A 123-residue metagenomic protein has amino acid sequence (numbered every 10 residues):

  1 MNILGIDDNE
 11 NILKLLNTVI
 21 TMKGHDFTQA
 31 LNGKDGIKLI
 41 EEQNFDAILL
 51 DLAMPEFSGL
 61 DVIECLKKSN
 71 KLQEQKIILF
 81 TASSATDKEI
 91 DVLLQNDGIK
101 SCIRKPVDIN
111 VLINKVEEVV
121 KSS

Functional and structural regions predicted by a protein language model:
E10-T28, N96-D97: Two-component/phosphorelay signaling modules centered on CheY-like receiver
Q29-K38, G59: Helix N-cap/capping motif at the beta->alpha junctions
K38, L60-Q73: Short amphipathic alpha-helix used as the core "switch/output" element in two-component signaling
N44-D46, N70-I78: His-Asp phosphorelay/catalytic-motif detector in bacterial-type signaling
D51: Active-site residues of response regulator receiver
M54: Receiver (REC) domain active-site loop signature in two-component systems and cognate sites in sensor histidine kinases
D61, S84-S101, N110, N114: Alpha4 helix (beta4-alpha4-beta5 surface) of REC/receiver domains from two-component response regulators
F80-A82: Hydrophobic/aromatic residues positioned on beta-strands within the core alpha/beta folds
